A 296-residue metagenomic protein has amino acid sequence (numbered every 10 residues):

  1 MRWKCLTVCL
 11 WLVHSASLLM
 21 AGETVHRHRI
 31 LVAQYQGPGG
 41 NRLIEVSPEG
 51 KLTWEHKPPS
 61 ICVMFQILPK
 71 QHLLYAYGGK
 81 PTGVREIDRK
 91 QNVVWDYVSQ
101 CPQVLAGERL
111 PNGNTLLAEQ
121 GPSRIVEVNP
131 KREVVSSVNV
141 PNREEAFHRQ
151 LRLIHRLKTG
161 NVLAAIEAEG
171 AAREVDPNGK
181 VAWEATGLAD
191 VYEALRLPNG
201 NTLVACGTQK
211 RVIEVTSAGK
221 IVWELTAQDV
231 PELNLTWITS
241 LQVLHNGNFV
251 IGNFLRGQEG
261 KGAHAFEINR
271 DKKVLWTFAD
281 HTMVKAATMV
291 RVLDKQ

Functional and structural regions predicted by a protein language model:
M1-R2: N-terminal secretory signal peptides that target proteins for export/translocation
C5-S17: Bacterial N-terminal signal peptides
G22-Q296: Histidine-/acidic-rich catalytic cores in large beta-rich domains
